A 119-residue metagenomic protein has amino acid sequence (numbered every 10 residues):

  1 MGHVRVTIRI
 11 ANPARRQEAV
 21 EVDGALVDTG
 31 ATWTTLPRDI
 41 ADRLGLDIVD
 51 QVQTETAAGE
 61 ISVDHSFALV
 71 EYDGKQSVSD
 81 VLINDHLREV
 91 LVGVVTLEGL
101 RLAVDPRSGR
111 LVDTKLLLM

Functional and structural regions predicted by a protein language model:
M1-M119: Pepsin/retropepsin-fold aspartyl endopeptidases
